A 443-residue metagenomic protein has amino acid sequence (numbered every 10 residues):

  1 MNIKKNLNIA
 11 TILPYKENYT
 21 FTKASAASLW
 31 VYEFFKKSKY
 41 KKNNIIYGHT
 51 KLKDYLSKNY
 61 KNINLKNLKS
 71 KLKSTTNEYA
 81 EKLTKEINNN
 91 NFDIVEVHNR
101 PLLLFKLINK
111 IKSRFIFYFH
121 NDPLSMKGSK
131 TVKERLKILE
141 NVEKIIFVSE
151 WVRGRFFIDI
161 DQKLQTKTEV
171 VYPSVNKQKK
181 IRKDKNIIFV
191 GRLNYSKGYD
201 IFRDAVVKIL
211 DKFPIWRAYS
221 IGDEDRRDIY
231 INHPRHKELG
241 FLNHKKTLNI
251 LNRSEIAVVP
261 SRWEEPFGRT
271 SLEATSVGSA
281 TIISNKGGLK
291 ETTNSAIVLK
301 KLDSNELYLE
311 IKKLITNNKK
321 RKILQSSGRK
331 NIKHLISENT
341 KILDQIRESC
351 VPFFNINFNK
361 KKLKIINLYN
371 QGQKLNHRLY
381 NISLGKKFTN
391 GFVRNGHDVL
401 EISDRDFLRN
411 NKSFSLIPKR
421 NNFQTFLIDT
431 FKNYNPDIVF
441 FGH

Functional and structural regions predicted by a protein language model:
A10-I12, I146, V171, K179-K197 (+1 more regions): Conserved donor-binding/catalytic core segment of Leloir-type glycosyltransferases
Y15-F21, E33-S74, E224, L379-Y380 (+3 more regions): N-terminal strand-loop element at the rim of the active site of nucleotide-sugar-dependent glycosyltransferases
S74, K179, K319-F358, F392-N395: A charged, aromatic-enriched C-terminal amphipathic alpha-helix characteristic of glycosyltransferases across folds
V97-L102, F119, H443: Short His-centered aromatic/hydrophobic patch
G128-S129, R135-T166: A short, active-site helix/loop in glycosyltransferases that binds the activated sugar's phosphate group
D225-L248: Nucleotide-activated donor-binding/catalytic signature segment of Leloir-type glycosyltransferases, i.e., the conserved
N252-P266, S279: Acidic donor-binding loop of glycosyltransferase active sites
A296-N305, K313-K319: Conserved acidic donor-binding segment of nucleotide-sugar-dependent glycosyltransferases
